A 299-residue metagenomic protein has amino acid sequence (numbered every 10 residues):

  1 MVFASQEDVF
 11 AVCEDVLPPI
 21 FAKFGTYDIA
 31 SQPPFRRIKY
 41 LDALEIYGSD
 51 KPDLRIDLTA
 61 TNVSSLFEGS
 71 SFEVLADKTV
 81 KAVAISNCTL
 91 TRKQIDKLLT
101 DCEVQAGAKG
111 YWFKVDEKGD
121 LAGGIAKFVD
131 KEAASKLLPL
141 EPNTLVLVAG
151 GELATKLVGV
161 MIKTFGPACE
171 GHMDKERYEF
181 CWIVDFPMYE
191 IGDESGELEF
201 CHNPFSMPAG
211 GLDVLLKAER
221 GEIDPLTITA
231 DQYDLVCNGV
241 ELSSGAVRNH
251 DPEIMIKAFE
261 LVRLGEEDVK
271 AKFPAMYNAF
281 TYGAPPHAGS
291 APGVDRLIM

Functional and structural regions predicted by a protein language model:
M1-M299: Class II aminoacyl-tRNA synthetase catalytic cores and aaRS-like
